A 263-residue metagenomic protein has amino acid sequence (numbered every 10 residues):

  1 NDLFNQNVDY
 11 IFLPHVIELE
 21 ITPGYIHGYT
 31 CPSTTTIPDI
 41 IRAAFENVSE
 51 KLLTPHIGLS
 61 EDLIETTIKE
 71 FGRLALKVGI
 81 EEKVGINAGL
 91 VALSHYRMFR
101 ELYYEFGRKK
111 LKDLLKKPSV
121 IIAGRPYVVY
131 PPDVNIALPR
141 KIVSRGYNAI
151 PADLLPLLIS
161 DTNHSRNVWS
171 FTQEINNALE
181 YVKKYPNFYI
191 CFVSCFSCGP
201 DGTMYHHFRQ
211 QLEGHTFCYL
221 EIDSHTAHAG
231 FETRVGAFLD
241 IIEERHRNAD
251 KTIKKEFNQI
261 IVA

Functional and structural regions predicted by a protein language model:
N1-A263: An N-terminal assembly and electron-transfer interface module characteristic of large anaerobic redox and radical
